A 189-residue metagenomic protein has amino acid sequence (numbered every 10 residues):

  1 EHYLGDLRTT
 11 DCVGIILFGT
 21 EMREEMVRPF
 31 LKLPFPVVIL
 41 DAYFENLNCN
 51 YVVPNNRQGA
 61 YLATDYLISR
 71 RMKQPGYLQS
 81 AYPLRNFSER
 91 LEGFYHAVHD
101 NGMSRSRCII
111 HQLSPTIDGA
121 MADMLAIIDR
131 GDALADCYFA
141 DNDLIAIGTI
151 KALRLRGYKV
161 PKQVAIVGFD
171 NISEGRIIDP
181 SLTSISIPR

Functional and structural regions predicted by a protein language model:
E1, I109-D118: Short beta->alpha junction loops
E1-D65, S69, I128-A133: Alpha-helical recognition/docking segments in bacterial nutrient-uptake and carbohydrate-utilization systems
L4, R8-G19, G76-L78, I110 (+2 more regions): Periplasmic-binding protein-like
T20-E21, R57, M72, S114 (+2 more regions): Alpha-helix N-cap/helix-start capping motif
M22-R23, Y82-P83, R90, L144-A146: Alpha-helix capping/helix-boundary segments
V52-Y77, E92, H96, I117-A126 (+2 more regions): Hydrophobic alpha-helical segments within soluble ligand-binding/sensing domains
L125-R189: Flexible loop/turn connectors
